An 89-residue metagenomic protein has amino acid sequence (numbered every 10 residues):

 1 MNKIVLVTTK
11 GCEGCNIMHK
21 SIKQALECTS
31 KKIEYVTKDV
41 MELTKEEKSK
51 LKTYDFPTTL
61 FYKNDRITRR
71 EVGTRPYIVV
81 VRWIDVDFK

Functional and structural regions predicted by a protein language model:
M1-C28: Local sequence-structure signature of Cys/Sec-based thiol-disulfide redox active-site neighborhoods
V7-T9, H19, K31-K45: Thiol-based oxidoreductase modules, predominantly thioredoxin-like and allied folds used for disulfide exchange
E13, M41, T68: Nucleotide phosphate-binding site architecture
C28, K48-L51: Structural motif
K31, Y54, R66: Structured loop/turn residues at beta-strand edges in well-structured enzyme cores
K50-L60: Structural micro-motif
L60-K89: Non-catalytic, surface beta->alpha helical segment in thiol-disulfide oxidoreductase systems
